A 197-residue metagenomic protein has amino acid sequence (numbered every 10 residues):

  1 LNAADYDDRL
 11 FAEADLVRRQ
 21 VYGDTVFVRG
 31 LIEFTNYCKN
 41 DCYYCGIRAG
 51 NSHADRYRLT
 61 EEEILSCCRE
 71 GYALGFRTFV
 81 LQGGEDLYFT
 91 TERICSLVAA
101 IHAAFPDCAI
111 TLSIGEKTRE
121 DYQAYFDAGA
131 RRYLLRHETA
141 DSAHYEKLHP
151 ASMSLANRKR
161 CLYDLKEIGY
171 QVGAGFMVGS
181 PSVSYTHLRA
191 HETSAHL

Functional and structural regions predicted by a protein language model:
L1-F27: An N-cap/entry alpha-helix motif that binds or orients negatively charged groups
Y6, G30, F34, R93: Conserved acidic
D8, N36-D41, D121-Q123: Short, solvent-exposed polar/charged micro-motifs at secondary-structure junctions
A14, C42, L135, L165: Conserved, mostly hydrophobic/aromatic
Y22-E63: Canonical Radical SAM [4Fe-4S] cluster-binding loop centered on the CxxxCxxC motif and its immediate flanking residues
A49-I64, G71-E92, L97-V98, H102-L162 (+2 more regions): Core AdoMet radical
T186-A195: Conserved small/polar residues in nucleotide/adenosyl-binding loops
